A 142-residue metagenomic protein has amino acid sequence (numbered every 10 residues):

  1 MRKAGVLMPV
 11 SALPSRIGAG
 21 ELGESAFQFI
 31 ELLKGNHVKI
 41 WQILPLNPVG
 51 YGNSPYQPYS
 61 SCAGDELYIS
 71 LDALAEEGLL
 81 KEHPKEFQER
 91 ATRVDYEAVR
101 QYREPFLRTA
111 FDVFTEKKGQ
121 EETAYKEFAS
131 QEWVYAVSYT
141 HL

Functional and structural regions predicted by a protein language model:
M1: N-terminal carbohydrate-binding accessory modules
A4-M8, W41: Hydrophobic faces of well-ordered beta-strands that scaffold small-molecule active sites in alpha/beta enzyme cores
S11-L22: The substrate-binding groove and active-site-proximal loops of carbohydrate-active enzymes, especially glycoside
P14-R16, Q42, V49-P55, A136: Short catalytic/ligand-binding loop motif for oxyanion handling, primarily in non-cytosolic enzymes, centered on
S25-L46: Catalytic domains of carbohydrate-active enzymes, especially glycoside hydrolases
Q57-L80: Acidic, His- and aromatic-enriched active-site or binding-groove loops in soluble protein domains that engage sugars
E76-A110: Conserved phosphoryl-transfer catalytic core
T140-H141: Conserved small/polar residues in nucleotide/adenosyl-binding loops
